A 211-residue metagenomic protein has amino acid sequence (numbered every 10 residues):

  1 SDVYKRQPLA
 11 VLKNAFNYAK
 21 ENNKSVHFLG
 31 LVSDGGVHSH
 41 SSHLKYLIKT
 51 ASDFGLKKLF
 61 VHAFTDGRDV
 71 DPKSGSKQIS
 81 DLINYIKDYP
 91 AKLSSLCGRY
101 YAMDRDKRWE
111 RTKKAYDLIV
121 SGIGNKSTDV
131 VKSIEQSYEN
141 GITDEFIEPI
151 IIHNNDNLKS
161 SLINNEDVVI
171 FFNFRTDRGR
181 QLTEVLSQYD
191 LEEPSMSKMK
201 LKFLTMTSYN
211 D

Functional and structural regions predicted by a protein language model:
D2-Y4: Short, small-residue-biased leader/transition segments that mark boundaries at the very start of proteins
E21-V26, G55-L59, Y89-A91, N165-D167 (+1 more regions): Short coil/turn connectors at secondary-structure junctions
N22-T50, F54-D81: Active-site histidine-anchored catalytic micro-motif
S25-D34, F60-H62, A115, V168-R175 (+1 more regions): Beta-strand elements within well-structured catalytic alpha/beta cores of enzymes that handle phosphate/sulfate esters
A63-V70, C97-M103, L201-D211: Short connector loops at secondary-structure junctions
V70, S74-N157, L162-N164, D177-L182 (+1 more regions): Long, well-ordered, tryptophan-enriched scaffold segments
V168-V169, F174-T176, L182-E184, M196-D211: A cross-family signal for N-terminal binding/gating loops and helix N-caps that shape access to the active site
